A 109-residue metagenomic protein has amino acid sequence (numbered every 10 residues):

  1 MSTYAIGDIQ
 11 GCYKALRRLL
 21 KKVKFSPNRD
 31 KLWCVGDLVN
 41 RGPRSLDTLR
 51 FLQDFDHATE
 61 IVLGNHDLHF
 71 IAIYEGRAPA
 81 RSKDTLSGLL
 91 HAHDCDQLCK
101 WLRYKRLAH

Functional and structural regions predicted by a protein language model:
M1-F51, L68: N-terminal active-site segment of His-dependent metallophosphoesterases
L46-H109: Active-site neighborhood of divalent metal-dependent phosphoester bond hydrolases
